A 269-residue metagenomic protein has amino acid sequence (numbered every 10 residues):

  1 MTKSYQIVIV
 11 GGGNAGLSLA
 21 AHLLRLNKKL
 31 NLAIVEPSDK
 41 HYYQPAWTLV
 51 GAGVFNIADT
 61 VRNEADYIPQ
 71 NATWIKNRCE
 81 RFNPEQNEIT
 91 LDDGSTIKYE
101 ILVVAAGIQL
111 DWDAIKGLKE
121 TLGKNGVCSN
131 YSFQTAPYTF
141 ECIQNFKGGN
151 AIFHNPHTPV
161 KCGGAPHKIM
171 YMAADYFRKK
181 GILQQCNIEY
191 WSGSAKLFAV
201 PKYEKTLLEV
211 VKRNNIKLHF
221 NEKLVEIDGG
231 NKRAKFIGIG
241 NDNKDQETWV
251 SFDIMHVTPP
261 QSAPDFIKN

Functional and structural regions predicted by a protein language model:
M1-Y5, A72-G181, D245, H256: FAD-binding core/adjacent interface of flavoenzyme oxidoreductases
T2-T73, H157-P201: Beta1-alpha1 glycine-rich phosphate/pyrophosphate-binding loop at the start of Rossmann-like nucleotide-binding domains
A15, G107-L110, Q261-S262: Short glycine-rich anion-binding loops that position phosphate/pyrophosphate groups of nucleotides and phosphorylated
A15-L17, P84-E88, F133, R233-D242: Short gly/ser/thr-rich secondary-structure transition/capping motifs
K29, A72-R81, I97, A174-N269: A Rossmann-like FAD-binding core segment of flavoenzymes
Q44-T48, I115-G117, K268: Short acidic, glycine/proline-rich loop/turn micro-motifs
T60, T135-T139, Y203: Amphipathic coiled-coil/heptad-repeat helices and related helical stalk/stem segments that mediate oligomerization
E64-P69, L118-L122, E209-K212: Short, conserved catalytic or adaptor-binding loops enriched in Gly and charged residues
